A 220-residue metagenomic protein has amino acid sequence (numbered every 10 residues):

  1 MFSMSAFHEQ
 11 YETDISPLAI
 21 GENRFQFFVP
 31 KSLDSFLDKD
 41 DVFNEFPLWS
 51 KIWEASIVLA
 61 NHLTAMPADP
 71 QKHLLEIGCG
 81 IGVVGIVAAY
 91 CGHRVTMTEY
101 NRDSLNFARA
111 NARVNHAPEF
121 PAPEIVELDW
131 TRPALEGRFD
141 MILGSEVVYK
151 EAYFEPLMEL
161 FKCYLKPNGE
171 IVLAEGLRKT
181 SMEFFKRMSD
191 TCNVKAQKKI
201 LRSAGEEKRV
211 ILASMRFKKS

Functional and structural regions predicted by a protein language model:
M1-S220: S-adenosylmethionine-dependent methyltransferases
